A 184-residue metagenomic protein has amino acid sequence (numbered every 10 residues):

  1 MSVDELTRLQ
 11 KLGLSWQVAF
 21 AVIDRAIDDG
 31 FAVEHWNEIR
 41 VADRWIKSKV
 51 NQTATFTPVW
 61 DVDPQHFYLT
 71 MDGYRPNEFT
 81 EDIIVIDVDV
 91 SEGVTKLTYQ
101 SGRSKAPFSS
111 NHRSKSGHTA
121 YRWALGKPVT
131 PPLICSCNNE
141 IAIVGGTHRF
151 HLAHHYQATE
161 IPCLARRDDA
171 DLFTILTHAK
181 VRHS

Functional and structural regions predicted by a protein language model:
S2-V22, V33: N-terminal, charge-rich interaction modules
L12-L14, D28-F31, T159, A165-R166: Intrinsically disordered, low-complexity acidic regions enriched in Pro/Ser/Thr
A19-T53, L69-V144, H154: Short alpha-helix boundary/capping and kink motifs at helix termini
Y121-R122, V181-H183: Short acidic, glycine/proline-enriched helix-loop-strand junctions
K127-R182: A short, basic-hydrophobic beta/loop patch
